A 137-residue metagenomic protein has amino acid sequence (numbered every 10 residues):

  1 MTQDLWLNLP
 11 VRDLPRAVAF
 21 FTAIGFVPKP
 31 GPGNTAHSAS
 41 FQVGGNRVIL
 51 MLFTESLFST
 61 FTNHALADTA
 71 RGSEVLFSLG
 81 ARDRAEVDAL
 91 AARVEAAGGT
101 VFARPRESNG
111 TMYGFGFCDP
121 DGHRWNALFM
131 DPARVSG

Functional and structural regions predicted by a protein language model:
M1-A19, P30, E74-L79, M130-G137: N-terminal beta-strand motif that seeds the catalytic metal site of vicinal oxygen chelate
D4-R12, A39-Q42, H64-R93, Y113-C118: Vicinal oxygen chelate
N8-S59: Core segments of cupin and vicinal oxygen chelate
A17, F21, V87, V94: Hydrophobic pocket/interface hotspot
V18, T60, D88, W125: Alpha-helical elements of the RecA-like P-loop NTPase motor core of helicases
I24, A67-T69, D131-R134: Membrane-topology and secretion signals of cell-surface/extracellular proteins
S40, A91-G137: Vicinal oxygen chelate
I49, E74, R124: A residue-level signal for beta-strand positions that form part of recognition/binding surfaces within mature
